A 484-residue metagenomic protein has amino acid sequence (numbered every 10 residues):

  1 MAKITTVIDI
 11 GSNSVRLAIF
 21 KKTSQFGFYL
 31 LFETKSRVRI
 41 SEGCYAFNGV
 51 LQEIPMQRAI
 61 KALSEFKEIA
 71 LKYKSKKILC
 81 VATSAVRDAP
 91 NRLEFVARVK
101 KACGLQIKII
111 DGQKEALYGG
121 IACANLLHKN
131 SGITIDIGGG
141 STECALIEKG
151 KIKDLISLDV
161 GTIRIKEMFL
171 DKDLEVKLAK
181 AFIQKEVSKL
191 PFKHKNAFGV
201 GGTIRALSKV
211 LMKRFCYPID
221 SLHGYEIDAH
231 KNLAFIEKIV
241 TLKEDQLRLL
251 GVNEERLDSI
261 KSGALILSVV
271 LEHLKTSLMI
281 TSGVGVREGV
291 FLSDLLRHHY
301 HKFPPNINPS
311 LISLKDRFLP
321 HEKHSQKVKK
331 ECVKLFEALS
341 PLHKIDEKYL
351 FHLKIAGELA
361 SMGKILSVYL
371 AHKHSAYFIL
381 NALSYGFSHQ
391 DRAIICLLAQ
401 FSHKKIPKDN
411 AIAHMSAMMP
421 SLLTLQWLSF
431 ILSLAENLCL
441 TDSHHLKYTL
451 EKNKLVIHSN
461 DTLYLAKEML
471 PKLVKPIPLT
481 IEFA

Functional and structural regions predicted by a protein language model:
K3-L30: N-terminal basic/disordered segments at the start of proteins
T5, I19, G43-I69, T83-P90 (+7 more regions): Helical "lid/coupling" subdomains associated with nucleotide-phosphate turnover
D9-S14, I135-S141, V200-T203, G283-G285: A short acidic Gly-Thr/Ser loop motif
G11-S14, K72-S75, K101, G138-G140 (+4 more regions): Short flexible coil/turn linkers enriched for glycine and charged/polar residues that connect secondary-structure
F28-I40, Y73: N-terminal glycine-rich anion-binding loops that anchor highly charged ligand groups
K77-C80: Conserved beta-strand/loop subsegment of P-loop NTPase cores
L463-I481: Short, non-transmembrane amphipathic alpha-helical segments
